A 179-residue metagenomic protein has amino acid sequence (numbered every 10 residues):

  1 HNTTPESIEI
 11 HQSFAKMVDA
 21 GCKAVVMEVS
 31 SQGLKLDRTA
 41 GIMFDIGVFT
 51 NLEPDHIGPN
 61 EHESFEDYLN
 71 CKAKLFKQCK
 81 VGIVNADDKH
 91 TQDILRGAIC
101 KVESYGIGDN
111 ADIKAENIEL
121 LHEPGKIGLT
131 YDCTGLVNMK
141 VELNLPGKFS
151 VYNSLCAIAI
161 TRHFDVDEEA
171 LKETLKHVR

Functional and structural regions predicted by a protein language model:
H1-S30: Conserved nucleotide-sensing/catalytic segment adjacent to the nucleotide-binding pocket in NTP-handling enzymes
V18-C22, V26, K35, D45-R179: Acidic, Mg2+-coordinating active-site environments of NTP-dependent enzymes
G33-A40: Conserved helix/coil segment N-terminal to the catalytic DExD/H
